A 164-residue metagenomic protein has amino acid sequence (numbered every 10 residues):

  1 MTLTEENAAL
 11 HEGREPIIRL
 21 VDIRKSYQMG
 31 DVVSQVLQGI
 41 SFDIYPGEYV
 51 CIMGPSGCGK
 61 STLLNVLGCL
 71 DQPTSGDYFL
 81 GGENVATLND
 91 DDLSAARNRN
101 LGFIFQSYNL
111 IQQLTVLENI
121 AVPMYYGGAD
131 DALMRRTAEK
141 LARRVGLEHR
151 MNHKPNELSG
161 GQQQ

Functional and structural regions predicted by a protein language model:
M1-E5: N-terminal acidic, proline/glycine-rich, low-complexity intrinsically disordered segments
N7, G13-Q164: ABC family nucleotide-binding domain
